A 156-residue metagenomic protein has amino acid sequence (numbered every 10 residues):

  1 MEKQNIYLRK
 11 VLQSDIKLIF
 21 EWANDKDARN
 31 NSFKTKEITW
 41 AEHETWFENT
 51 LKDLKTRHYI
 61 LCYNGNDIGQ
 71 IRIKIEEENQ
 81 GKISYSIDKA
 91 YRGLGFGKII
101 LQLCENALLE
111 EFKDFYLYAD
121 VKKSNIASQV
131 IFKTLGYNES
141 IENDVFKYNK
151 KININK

Functional and structural regions predicted by a protein language model:
M1-L18, W22-A23, H58, C62-K156: Acyl-donor (CoA/ACP) binding surface of acyl/acetyltransferases
I19-N24, H43, F47: Hydrophobic alpha-helical core bundles mediating ligand binding, dimerization, or RNAP-core interactions
D25-A28, E37, K52, R92: Residue-level marker of structural boundaries
D27-T45: Conserved GNAT-fold acetyl-CoA-binding loop/helix
E48-K55: Short loop/turn motifs at secondary-structure junctions and domain boundaries
